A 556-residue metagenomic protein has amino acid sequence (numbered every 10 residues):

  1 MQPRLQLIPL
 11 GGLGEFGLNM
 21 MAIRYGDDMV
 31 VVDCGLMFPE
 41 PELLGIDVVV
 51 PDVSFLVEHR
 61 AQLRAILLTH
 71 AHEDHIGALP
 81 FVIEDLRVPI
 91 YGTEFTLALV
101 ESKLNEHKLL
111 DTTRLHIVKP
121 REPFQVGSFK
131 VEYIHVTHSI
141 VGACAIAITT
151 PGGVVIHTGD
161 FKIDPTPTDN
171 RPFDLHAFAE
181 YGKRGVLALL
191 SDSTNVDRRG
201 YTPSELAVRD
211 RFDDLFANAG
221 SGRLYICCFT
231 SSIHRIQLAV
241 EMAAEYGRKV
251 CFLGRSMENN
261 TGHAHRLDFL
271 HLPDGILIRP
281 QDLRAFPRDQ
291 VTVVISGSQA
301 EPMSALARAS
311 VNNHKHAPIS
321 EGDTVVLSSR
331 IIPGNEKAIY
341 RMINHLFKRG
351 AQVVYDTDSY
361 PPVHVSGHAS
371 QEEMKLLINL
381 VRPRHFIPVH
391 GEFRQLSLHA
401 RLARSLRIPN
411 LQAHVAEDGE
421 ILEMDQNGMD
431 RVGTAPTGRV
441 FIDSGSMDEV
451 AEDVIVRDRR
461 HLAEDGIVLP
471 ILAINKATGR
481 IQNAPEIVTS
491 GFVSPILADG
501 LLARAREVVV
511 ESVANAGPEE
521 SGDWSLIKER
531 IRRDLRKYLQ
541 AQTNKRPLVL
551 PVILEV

Functional and structural regions predicted by a protein language model:
M1-L67, H72-A285, S304-P318, K337-R341: His/Asp/Glu-rich metal-coordinating catalytic cores of metallo-dependent phosphodiesterases/hydrolases acting on
L7, L115-I117, A188-L190, V325 (+3 more regions): Conserved beta-strand scaffold positions in the cores of enzyme catalytic domains, especially in NTP/NDP-utilizing
L13, M37-P41, Q62-L63, Y355-Y360 (+5 more regions): A glycine- and charged-residue-rich anion-binding loop/surface
E15, I140, P287, L462-E464 (+1 more regions): Solvent-exposed loop and beta-edge segments used for protein-protein assembly and interaction
P89, I387, L550: Short glycine-rich phosphate-binding loop at a beta-alpha junction
L104, A403, L539: Conserved hydrophobic residues forming the short capping helix/wall of the S-adenosyl-L-methionine
R198-G334, A338-V363, A369-E520, K528 (+1 more regions): Hard-cation-handling environments
E520-V556: C-terminal tails and terminal domains of large nucleic-acid-associated and other macromolecular-machine proteins
